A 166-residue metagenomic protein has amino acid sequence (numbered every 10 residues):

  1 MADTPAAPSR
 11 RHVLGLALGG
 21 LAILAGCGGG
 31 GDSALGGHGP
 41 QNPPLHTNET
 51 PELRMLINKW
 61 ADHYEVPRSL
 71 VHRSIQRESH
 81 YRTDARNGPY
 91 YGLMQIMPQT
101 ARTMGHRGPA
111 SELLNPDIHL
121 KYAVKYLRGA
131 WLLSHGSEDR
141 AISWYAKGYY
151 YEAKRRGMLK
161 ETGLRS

Functional and structural regions predicted by a protein language model:
A2-I23: N-terminal secretory signal peptides and thylakoid transit peptides that target proteins across membranes
L21-H46: Bacterial Sec signal peptide processing site at the extreme N-terminus
G39-Q76: Export/targeting segments at the very N-terminus of extracytoplasmic proteins
V66-Y81, A123, I142-A146: Short, functionally critical alpha-helical segments immediately adjacent to catalytic or ligand/cofactor-binding
S79-R82, T100-R102, G148-Y151: Solvent-exposed loop/turn segments at secondary-structure junctions within structured extracellular/periplasmic domains
P89-H106: Substrate-binding/active-site groove segments that recognize and process beta-1,4-linked N-acetyl-hexosamine
S111-I118: A short, structured beta-strand-centered segment in the mid-to-C-terminal lobe of catalytic cores from group-transfer
V124-L164: Catalytic and binding regions of secreted/periplasmic enzymes and modules that target cell-wall glycans
